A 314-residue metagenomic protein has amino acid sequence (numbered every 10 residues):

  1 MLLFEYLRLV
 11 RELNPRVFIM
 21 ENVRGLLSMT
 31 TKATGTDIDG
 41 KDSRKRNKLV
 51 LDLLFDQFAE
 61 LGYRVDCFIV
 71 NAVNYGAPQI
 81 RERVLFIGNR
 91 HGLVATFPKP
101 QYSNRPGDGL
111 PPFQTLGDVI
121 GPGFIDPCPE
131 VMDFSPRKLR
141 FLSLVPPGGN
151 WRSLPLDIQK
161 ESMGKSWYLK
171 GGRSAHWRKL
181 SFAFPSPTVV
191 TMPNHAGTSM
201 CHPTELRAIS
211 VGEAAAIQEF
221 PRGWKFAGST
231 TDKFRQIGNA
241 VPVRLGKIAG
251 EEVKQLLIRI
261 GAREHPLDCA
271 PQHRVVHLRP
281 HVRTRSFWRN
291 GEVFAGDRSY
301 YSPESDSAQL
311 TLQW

Functional and structural regions predicted by a protein language model:
M1-A175: Class I S-adenosyl-L-methionine
F134-W314: C-terminal target-recognition/interaction regions appended to catalytic cores
